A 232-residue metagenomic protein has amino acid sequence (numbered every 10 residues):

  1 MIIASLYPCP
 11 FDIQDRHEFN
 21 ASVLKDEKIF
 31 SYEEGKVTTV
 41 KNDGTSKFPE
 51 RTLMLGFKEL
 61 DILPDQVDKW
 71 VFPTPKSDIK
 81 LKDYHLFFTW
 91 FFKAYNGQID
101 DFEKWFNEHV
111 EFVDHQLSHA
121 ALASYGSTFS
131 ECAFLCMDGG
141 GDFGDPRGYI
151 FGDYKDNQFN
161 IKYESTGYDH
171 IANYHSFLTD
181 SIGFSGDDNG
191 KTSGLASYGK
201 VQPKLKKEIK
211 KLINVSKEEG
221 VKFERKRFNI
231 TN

Functional and structural regions predicted by a protein language model:
M1-N232: Short acidic/glycine-rich loops and adjacent helix/strand connectors that line catalytic pockets where negatively
